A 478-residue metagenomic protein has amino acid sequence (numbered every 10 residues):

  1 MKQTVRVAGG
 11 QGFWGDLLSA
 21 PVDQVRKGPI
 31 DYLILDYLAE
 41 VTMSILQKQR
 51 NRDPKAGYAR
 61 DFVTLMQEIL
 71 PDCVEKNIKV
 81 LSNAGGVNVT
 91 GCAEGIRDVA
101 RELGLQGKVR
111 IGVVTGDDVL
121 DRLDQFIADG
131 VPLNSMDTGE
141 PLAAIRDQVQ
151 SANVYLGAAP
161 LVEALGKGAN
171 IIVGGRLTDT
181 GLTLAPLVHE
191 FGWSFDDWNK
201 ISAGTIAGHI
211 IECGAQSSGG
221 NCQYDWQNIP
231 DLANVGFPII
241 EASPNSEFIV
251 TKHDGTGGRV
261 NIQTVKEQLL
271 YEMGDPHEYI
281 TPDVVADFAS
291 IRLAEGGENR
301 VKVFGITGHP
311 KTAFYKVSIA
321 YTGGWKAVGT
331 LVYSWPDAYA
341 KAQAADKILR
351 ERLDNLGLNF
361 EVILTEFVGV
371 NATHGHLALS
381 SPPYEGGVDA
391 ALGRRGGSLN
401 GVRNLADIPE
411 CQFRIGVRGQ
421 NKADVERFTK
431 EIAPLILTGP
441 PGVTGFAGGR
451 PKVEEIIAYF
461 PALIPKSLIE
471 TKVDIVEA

Functional and structural regions predicted by a protein language model:
M1-D23: N-terminal amphipathic/basic leader segments beginning at the initiator methionine
M1-Q3, E40-K55, V74, V119-D147: Gly-rich Lys/Arg/Thr-decorated short loops/hinges at beta-loop-alpha junctions or inter-strand turns that position
G28-L46: N-terminal glycine-rich anion-binding loops that anchor highly charged ligand groups
R101-V119, L184-D225: Catalytic or ion-translocation cores adjacent to nucleophile or general acid/base/metal-coordination motifs in diverse
Q106-R110, S217-L232, P276-L293, R352-V368 (+1 more regions): Flexible, glycine/charged-enriched surface loops at secondary-structure junctions
I201-P310, Y321, K326, T330-V332: A conserved active-site cap/scaffold subdomain adjacent to cofactor or substrate pockets
G305-S380, N400-A478: C-terminal non-catalytic interaction/assembly regions of soluble proteins
E385-G387, G393-G397: Glycine-biased, low-complexity coil/linker segments
